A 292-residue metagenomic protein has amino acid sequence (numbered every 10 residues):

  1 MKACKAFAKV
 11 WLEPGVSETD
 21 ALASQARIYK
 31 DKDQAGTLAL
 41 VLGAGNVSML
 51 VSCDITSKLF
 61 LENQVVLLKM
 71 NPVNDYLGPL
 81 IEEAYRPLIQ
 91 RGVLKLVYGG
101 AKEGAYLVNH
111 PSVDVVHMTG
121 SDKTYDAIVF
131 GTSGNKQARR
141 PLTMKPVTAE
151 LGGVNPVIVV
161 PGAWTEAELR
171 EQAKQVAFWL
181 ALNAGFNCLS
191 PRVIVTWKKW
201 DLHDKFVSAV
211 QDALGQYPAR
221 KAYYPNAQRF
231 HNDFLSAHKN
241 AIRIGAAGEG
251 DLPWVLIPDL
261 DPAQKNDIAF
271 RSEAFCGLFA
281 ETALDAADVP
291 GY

Functional and structural regions predicted by a protein language model:
M1-L88, G92, N155, G277: Conserved small-residue-rich beta-alpha loop and adjacent elements that most often cradle the phosphate/pyrophosphate
L38, P87-V193, K198: Conserved NAD(P)+-binding/catalytic subdomain of aldehyde/semialdehyde dehydrogenases
V47-L50, N74-G78, E103-A105, T124-D126 (+3 more regions): Flexible loop/turn segments at secondary-structure boundaries
I55-K58, S133-G134, Q211-D212: Short, solvent-exposed amphipathic alpha-helical segments in soluble enzyme and RNA/protein-processing domains
K58, Y106-N109, S272: Structural alpha-helical scaffold elements that stabilize or flank donor/cofactor-binding regions in carbohydrate
L68-A84, V97, K102, A163 (+1 more regions): ATP-dependent adenylate-forming carboxylate-activation enzymes
L182, C188, K198-Y292: NAD(P)-dependent aldehyde/semialdehyde dehydrogenase
